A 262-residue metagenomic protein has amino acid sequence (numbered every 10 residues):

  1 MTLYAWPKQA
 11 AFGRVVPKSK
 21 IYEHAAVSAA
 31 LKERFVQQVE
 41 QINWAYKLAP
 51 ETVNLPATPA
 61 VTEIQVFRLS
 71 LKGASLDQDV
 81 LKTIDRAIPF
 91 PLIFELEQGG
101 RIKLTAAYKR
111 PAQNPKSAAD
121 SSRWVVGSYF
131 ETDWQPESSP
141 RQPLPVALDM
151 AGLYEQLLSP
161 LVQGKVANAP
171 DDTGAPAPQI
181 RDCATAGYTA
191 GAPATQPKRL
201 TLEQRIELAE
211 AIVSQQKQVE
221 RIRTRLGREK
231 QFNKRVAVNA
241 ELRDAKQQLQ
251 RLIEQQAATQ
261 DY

Functional and structural regions predicted by a protein language model:
M1-L104: N-terminal, leucine/charged-rich tether regions that mediate assembly and partner docking in large macromolecular
D79-D171, D182, G191: Extended assembly-interface/linker segments at domain junctions
Q163-D172, Q196-L202, I206-L208: Charged heptad-repeat coiled-coil "rod" segments that mediate homo-/hetero-oligomerization in large eukaryotic
R199, A209-Y262: Alpha-helical oligomerization segments
